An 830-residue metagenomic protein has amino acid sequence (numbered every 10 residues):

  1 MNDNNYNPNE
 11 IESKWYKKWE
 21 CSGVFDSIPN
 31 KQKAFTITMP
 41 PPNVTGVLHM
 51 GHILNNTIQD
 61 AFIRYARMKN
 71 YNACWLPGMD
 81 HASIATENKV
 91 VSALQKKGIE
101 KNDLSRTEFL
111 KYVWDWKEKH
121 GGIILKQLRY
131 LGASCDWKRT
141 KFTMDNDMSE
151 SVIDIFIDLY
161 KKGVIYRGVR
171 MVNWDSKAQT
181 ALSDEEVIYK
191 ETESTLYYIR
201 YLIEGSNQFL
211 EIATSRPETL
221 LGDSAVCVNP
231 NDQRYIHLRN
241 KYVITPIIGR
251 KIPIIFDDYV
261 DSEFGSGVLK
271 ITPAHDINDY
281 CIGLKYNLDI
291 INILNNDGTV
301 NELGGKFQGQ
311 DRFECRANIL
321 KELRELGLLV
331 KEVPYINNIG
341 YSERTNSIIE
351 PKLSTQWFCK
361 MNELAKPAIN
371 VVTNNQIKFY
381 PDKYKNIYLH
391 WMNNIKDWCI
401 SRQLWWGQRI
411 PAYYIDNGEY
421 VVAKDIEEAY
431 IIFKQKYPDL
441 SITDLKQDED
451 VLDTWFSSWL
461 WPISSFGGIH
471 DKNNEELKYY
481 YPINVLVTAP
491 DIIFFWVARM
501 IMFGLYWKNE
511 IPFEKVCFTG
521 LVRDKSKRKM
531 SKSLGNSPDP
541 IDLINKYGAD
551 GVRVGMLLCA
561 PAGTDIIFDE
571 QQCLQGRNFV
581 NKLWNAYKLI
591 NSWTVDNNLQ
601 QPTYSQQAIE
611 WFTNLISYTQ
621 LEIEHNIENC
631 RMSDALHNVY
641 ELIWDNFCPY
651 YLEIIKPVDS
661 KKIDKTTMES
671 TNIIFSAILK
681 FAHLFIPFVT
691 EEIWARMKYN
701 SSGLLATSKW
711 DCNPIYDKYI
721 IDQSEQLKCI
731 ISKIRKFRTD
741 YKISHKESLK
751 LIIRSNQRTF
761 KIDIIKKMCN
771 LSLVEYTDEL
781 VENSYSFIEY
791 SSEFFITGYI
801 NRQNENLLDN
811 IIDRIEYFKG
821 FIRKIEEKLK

Functional and structural regions predicted by a protein language model:
M1-N231, I255, T272-K285, D289-G304 (+8 more regions): N-terminal, positively charged nucleic-acid-binding surface of large information/translation enzymes
W19, D147-Q179, E186-I188, R200-E204 (+6 more regions): Gly/Pro-rich turn-and-neighbor structural signature
D80, V172, S176, S183-I188 (+6 more regions): Acidic, turn-prone loop/beta-hairpin segments
E118-L125, N578-N591, I609-T619, H637-P657 (+2 more regions): Core structural elements
K190, I271-A274, F313, E350 (+6 more regions): Conserved phosphate-binding loops in nucleotide/dinucleotide-binding enzymes
R200, A213, D258-V260, Y286-G298 (+2 more regions): Alpha-helical recognition segments enriched in aromatics with Gly/Pro capping that present substrate-recognition
Y341-T345, V522-S526, M530-S605, K698-S701 (+3 more regions): Catalytic adenosine-cofactor/nucleotide-binding cores of aminoacyl-tRNA synthetases and other
L574, M697-K830: C-terminal low-complexity, glycine/proline- and small-hydrophobic-enriched intrinsically disordered tails that act as
